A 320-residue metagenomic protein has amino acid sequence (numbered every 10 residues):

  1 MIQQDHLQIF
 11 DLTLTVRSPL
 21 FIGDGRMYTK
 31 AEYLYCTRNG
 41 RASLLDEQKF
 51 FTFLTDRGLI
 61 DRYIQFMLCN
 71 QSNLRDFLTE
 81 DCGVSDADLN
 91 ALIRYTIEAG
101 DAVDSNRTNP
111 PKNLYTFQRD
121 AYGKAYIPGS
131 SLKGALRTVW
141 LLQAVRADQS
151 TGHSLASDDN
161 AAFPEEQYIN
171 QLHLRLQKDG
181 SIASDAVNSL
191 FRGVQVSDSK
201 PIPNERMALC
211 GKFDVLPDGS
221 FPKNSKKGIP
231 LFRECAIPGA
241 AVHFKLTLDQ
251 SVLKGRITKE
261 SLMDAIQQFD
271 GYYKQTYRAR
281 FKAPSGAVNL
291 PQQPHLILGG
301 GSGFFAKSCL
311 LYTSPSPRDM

Functional and structural regions predicted by a protein language model:
M1-Y33: N-terminal alpha-helical "arm" segments
L7-D11, Y126, A241-H243: Intrinsic-disorder/low-complexity, polar/charged segments enriched in Ser/Thr/Lys/Arg/Asp/Glu/Gln
S18-G23, Q143, S251-L253: Primarily extracytoplasmic ectodomains and periplasmic/lumenal surface modules that are beta-strand-rich
M27-D88: An N-terminal, globular interaction/scaffold subdomain
Y28-T37, A144-F163, V252-V288: Internal, charge-rich low-complexity segments
Q71-D120, K124-P128, A135-L231, A306-C309: Extended, compositionally biased
L216-E260: Extended serine/threonine-enriched, polar tracts that run as long, contiguous segments within proteins
Y312-M320: Single conserved hydrophobic/aromatic residue that forms the stacking wall/gate of nucleotide- or nucleobase-binding
